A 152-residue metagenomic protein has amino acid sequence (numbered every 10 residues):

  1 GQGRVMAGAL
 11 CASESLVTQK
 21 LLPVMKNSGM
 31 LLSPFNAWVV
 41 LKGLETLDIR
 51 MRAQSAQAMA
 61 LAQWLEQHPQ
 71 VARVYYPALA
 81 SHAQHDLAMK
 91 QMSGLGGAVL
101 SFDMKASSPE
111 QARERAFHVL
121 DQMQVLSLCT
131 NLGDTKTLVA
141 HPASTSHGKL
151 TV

Functional and structural regions predicted by a protein language model:
G1-V99, D103-L138, A143: Active-site C-terminal subdomain of aminotransferase-like
S146-V152: Short, intrinsically disordered, charge-balanced linker/junction segments flanking boundaries in proteins
